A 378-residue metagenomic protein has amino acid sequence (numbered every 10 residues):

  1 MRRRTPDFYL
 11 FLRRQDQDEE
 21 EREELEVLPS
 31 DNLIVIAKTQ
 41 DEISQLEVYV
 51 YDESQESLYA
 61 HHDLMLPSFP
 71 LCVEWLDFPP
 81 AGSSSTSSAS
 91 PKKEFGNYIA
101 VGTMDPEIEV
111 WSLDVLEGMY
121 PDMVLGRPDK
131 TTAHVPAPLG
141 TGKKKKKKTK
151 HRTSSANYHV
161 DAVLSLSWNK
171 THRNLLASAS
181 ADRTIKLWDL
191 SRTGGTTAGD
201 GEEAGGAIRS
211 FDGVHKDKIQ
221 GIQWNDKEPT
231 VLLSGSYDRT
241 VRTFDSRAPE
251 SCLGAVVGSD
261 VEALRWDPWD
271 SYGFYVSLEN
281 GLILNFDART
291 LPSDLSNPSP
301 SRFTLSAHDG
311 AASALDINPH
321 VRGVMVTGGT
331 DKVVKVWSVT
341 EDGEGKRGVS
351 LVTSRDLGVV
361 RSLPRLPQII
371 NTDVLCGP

Functional and structural regions predicted by a protein language model:
M1, L10, Q17-E19, S84-S87 (+5 more regions): Polar low-complexity intrinsically disordered regions
M1-H61, M65-P70, S83, S88-A89 (+3 more regions): Acidic and/or Ser/Thr-rich intrinsically disordered tails and linkers that flank eukaryotic scaffold proteins
M1-P29, L71-E94, S165-T171, I222-K227 (+3 more regions): Structural signature of eukaryotic scaffold interfaces centered on beta-propeller domains
L33-I34, S88-I99, L175-A177, V231-L232 (+3 more regions): Acidic/hydrophobic-patterned starts of short beta strands in beta-sheet-rich repeat architectures
Q45, P70, V261, V360-P364: Short hydrophobic/aromatic beta-strand or adjacent loop that forms the aromatic wall/cage of a ligand/substrate-binding
Y51-S57, V110-S155, V160-D161, K170-A312 (+3 more regions): Per-blade loop-tip surfaces of WD-repeat and WD-like beta-propellers in eukaryotic adaptors/scaffolds
L357-P378: Ankyrin-repeat TPLH-centered helix-turn motif and closely related helix/turn capping elements of eukaryotic
